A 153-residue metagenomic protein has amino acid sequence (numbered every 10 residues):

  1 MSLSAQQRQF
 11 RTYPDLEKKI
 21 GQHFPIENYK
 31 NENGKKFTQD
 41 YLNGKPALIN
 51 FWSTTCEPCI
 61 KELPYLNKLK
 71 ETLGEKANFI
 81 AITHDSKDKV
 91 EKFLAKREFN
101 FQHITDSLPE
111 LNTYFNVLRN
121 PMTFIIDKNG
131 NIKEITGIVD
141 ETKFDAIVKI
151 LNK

Functional and structural regions predicted by a protein language model:
S2-I26: N-proximal helix/coil linker or "cap" segments that precede and/or mark the start of modular domains
I26-A47: A short beta-strand-turn-helix
K45-A47, F51-T55, S86, R119: Short pre-active-site segment immediately N-terminal to redox-active cysteine/selenocysteine motifs in thiol-based
L48-I49, F79, T123: Hydrophobic beta-strand anchors of alpha/beta hydrolase catalytic cores
F51-E71: Conserved redox-active cysteine motifs that mediate thiol-disulfide chemistry, especially di-cysteine Cys-X(1-2)-Cys
E71-L108, N120: Conserved segment of the thioredoxin-like fold in thiol-based oxidoreductases
A95-F99, S107-N152: Thiol/disulfide oxidoreductase modules built on the thioredoxin-like
